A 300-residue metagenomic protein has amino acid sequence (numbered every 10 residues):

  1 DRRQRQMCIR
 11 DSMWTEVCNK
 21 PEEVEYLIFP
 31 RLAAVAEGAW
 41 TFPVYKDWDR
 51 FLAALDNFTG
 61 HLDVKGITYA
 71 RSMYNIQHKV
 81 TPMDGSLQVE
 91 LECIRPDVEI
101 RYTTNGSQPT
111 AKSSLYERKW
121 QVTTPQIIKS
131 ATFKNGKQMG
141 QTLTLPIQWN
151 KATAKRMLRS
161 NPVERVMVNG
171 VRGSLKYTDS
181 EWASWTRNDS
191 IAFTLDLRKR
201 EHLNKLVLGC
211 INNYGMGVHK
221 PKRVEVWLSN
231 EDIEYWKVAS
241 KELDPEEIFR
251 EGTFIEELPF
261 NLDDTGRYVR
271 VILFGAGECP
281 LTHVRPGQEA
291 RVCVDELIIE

Functional and structural regions predicted by a protein language model:
D1-R5, I9: Single conserved hydrophobic/aromatic residue that forms the stacking wall/gate of nucleotide- or nucleobase-binding
R10-V17: Active-site clefts of carbohydrate-active enzymes
N19-V24, V44, T282-H283: Short conserved micro-motifs at the rims of enzyme active sites and ligand-binding pockets
I28-F29: Catalytic cores of enzyme domains
L32: Conserved, mostly hydrophobic/aromatic
F42, K46-T194, V207, I211 (+2 more regions): Short, compositionally stereotyped local motifs that mark structural "simplifiers"
Y177-K237, G252-E300: Aromatic, loop-rich ligand-recognition surfaces of beta-strand-rich domains
K237-I248: Solvent-exposed serine/threonine-rich low-complexity stretches and specific carbohydrate-binding patches
